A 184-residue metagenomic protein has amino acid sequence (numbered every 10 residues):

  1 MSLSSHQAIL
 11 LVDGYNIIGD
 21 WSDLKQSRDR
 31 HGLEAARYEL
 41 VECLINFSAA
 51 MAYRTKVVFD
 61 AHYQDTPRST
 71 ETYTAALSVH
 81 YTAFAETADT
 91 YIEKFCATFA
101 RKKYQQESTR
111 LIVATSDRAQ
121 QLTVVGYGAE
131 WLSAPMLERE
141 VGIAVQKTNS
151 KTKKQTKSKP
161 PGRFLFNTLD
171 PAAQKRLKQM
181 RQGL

Functional and structural regions predicted by a protein language model:
S2-S5, I9, N16-L184: Nuclease catalytic cores that cleave nucleic-acid phosphodiester bonds, predominantly acidic two-metal-ion
